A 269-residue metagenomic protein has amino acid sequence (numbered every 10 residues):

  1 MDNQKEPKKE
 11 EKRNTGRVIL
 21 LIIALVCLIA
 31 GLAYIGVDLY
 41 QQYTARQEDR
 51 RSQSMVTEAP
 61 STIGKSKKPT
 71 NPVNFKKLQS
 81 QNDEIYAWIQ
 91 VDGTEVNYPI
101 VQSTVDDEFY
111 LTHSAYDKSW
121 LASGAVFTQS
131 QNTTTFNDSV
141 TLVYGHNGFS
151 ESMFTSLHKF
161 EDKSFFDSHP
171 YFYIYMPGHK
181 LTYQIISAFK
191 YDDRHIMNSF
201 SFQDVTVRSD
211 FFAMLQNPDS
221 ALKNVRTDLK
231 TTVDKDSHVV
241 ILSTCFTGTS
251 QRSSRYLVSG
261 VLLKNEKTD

Functional and structural regions predicted by a protein language model:
M1-G16: N-terminal Lys/Arg-rich, disordered targeting/topogenic segments
T15, C27, F136-N137: Hydrophobic alpha-helical context, especially transmembrane and signal-peptide helices
L20-I35: Hydrophobic membrane-insertion alpha-helices, especially the h-region of bacterial N-terminal signal peptides
Y34-D269: Solvent-exposed, non-transmembrane regions of membrane-associated and secreted proteins
